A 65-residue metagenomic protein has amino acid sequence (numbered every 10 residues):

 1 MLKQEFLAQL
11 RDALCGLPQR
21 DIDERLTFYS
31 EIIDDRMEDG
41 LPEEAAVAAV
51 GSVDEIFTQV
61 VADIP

Functional and structural regions predicted by a protein language model:
M1-Q4, V60: Heme-based O2/NO sensor domains and their adjacent alpha-helical segments, primarily globin folds but also including
K3-Q19: Amphipathic, heptad-repeat alpha-helical segments
A8, D12, T27, A48: Replace "anionic and nucleotidyl ligands
A13-G16, R36, D63: Conserved, well-folded catalytic cores of nucleic-acid-processing and energy-transducing macromolecular machines
R20-E24, E44: Short, solvent-exposed positions on alpha-helices
R25-M37: Amphipathic alpha-helical segments that form the core helices of the histone-fold
E38-P65: Cytosolic juxtamembrane regions of integral membrane proteins
